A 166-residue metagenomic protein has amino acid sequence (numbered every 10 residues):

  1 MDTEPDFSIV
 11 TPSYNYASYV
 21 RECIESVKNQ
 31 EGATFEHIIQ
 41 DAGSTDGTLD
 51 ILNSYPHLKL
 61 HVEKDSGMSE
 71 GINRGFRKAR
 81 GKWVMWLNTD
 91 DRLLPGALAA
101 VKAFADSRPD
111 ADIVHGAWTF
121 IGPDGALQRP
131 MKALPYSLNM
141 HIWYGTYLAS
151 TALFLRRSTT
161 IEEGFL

Functional and structural regions predicted by a protein language model:
M1-S26: N-proximal low-complexity "stem/linker" segments adjacent to membrane-targeting elements
V10, P130-L166: Conserved nucleotide-sugar donor-binding catalytic segment
E25-T34: Short, acidic, metal-binding catalytic loop of nucleotide-sugar glycosyltransferases
S26, D41-D50, N88: A conserved acidic beta->alpha catalytic loop
T34-G43, H61-K64: Short beta-strand/loop segment that forms part of the nucleotide-sugar
E63-A79: Glycine-rich, basic loop-to-helix element that forms the pyrophosphate-binding segment of sugar-nucleotide handling
V84: Short aromatic/hydrophobic "clamp" motif used to bind/position activated sugar donors
G96-Q128: Conserved donor NDP-sugar-binding/catalytic core segment of glycosyltransferases
